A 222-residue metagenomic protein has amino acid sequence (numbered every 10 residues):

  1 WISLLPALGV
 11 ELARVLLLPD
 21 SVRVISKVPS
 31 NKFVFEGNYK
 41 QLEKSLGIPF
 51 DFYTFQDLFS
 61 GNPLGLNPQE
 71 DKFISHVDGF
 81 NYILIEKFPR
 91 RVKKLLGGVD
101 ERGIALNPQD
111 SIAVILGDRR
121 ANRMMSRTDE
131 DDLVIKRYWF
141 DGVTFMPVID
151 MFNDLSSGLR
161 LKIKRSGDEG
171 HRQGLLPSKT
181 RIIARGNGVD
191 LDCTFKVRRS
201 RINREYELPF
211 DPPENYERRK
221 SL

Functional and structural regions predicted by a protein language model:
W1-Y53, V189-L191: An acidic-aromatic
A7, S60, I202, S221: Residue-level marker of positions within ordered structural domains that often coincide with functionally constrained
R14, S221-L222: Short, solvent-exposed mixed-charge patches
S30, V34-N38, R204-E207, P212 (+1 more regions): Short, solvent-exposed coil/turn linker segments
E36-G37, S45-V77: C-terminal low-complexity, charged extensions that often adopt amphipathic alpha-helices
F73-E217: Gly/Pro-enriched, hydrophobic low-complexity segments that function as extracytoplasmic propeptides/linkers
